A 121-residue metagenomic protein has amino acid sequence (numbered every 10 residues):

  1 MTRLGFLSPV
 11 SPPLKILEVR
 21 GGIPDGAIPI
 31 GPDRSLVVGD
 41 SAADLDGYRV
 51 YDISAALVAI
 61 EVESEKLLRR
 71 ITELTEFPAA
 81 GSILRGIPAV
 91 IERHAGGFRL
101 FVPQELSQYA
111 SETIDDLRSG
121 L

Functional and structural regions predicted by a protein language model:
M1-L121: Basic, glycine/lysine-rich polyanion-binding surfaces/domains
